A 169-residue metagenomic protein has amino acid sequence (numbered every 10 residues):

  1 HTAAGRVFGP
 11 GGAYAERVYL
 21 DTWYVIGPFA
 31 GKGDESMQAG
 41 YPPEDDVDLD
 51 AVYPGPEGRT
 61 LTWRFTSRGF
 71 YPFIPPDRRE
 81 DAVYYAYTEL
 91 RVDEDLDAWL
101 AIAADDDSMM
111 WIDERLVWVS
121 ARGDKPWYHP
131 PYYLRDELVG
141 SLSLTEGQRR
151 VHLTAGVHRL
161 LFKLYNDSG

Functional and structural regions predicted by a protein language model:
H1-F70, E89, R159-G169: Accessory carbohydrate-binding/adhesion or oligomerization-edge regions at the termini of glycan-active proteins
F73-Y84, L138-L142: Extracellular beta-rich ligand/substrate-recognition surface
D77-R79, E89, W99, G140 (+1 more regions): Residues embedded in well-ordered secondary-structure elements
A82-Y84, E94, A104, S143-G147: Residues that act as N-cap/strand-start positions at coil-to-secondary-structure junctions
A86-A98, R150-A155: Extracellular and analogous surface-interaction loops
V92, D97-W111, L160: Aromatic-lined ligand-binding clefts that engage carbohydrates, nucleic acids, or primary amines
I112-L161, Y165-G169: Beta-strand-rich ligand-recognition modules
